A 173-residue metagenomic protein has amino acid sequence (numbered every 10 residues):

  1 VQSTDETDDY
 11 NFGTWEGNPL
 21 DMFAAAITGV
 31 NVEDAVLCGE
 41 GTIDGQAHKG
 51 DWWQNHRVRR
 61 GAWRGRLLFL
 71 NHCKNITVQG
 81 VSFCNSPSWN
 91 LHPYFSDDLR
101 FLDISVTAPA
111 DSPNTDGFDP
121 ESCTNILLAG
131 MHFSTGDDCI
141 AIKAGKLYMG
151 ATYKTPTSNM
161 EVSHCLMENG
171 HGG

Functional and structural regions predicted by a protein language model:
V1-G173: Extracellular/periplasmic carbohydrate-active domains that bind, remodel, or depolymerize complex polysaccharides
